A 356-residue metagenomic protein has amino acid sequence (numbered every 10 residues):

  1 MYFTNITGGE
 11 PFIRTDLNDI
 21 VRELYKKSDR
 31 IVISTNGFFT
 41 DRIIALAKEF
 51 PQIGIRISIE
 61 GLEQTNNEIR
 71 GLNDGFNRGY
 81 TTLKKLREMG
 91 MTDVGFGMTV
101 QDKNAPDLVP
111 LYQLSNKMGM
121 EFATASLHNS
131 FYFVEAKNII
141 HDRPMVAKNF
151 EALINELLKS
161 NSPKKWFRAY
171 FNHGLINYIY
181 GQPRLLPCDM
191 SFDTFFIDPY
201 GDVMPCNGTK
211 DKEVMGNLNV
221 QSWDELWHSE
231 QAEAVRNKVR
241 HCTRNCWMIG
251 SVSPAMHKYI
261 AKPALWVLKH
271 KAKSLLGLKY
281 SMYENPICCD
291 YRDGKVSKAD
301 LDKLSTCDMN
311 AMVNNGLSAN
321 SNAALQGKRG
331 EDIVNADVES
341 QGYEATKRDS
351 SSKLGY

Functional and structural regions predicted by a protein language model:
M1-G61: Conserved SAM/AdoMet-binding glycine-rich loop
M1-T7, N237-N245, K273-V296: Short Fe-S-cluster ligation motifs
I6, S34, F96-G97, A125 (+1 more regions): Residue-level detector of family-conserved "landmark" positions at structurally sensitive sites
E23, K27-D29, E49, I53-E60 (+9 more regions): Radical SAM enzyme [4Fe-4S]-AdoMet core and its adjacent flexible, acidic and glycine-rich loops/tails across
I44, N67, W247: A short local structural element in Rossmann-fold oxidoreductases
N207, A255-I260: Short conserved micro-motifs at the rims of enzyme active sites and ligand-binding pockets
T209-S253: Membrane-interface junctions of multi-pass transporters
Y259-K269: Short cysteine/histidine-rich metal-coordination sites, predominantly Zn2+-binding motifs
